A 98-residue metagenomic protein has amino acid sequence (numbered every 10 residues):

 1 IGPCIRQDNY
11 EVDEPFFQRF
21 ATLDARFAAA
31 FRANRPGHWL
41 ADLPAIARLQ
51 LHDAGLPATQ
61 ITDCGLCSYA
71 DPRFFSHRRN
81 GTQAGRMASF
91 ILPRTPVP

Functional and structural regions predicted by a protein language model:
I1-P98: Active-site microenvironment for binding and transforming phosphate-containing groups
